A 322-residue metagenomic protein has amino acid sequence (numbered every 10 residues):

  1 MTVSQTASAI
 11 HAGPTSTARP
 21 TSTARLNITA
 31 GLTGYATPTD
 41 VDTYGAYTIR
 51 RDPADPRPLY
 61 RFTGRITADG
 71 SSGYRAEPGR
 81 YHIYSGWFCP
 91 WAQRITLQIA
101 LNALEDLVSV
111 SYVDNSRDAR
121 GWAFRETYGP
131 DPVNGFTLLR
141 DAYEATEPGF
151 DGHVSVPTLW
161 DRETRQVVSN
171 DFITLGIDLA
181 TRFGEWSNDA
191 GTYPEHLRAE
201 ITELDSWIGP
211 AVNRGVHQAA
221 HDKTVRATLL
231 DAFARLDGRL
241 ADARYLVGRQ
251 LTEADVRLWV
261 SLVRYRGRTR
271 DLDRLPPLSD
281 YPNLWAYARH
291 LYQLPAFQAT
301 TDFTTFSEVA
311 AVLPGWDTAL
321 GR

Functional and structural regions predicted by a protein language model:
T2-R322: C-terminal alpha-helical interaction module
